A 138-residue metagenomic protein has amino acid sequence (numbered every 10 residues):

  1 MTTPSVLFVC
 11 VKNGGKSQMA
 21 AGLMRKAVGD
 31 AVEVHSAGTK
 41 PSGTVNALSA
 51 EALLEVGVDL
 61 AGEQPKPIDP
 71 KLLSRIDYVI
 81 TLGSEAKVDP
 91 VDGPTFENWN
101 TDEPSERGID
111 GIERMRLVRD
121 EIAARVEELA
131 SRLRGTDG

Functional and structural regions predicted by a protein language model:
M1-G138: Short polar/charged helix/loop
